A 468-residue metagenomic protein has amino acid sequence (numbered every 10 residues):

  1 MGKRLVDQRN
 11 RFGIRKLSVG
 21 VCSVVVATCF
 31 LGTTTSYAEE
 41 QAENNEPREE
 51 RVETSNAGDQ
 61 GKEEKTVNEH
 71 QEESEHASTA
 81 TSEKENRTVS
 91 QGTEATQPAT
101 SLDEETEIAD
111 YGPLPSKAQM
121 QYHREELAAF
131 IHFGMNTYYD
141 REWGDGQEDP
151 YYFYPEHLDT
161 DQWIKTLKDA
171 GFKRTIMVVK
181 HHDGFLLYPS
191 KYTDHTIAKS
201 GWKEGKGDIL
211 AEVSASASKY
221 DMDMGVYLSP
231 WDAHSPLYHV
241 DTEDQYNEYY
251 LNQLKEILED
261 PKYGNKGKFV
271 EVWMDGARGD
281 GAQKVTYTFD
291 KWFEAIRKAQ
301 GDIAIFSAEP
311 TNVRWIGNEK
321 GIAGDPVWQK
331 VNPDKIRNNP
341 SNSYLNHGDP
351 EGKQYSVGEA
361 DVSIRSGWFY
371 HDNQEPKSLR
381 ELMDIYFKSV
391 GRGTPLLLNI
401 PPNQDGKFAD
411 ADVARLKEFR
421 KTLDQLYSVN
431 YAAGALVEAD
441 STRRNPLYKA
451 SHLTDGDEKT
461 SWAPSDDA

Functional and structural regions predicted by a protein language model:
M1-Y111, Y122-H123: Intrinsically disordered, low-complexity segments of exported/surface proteins
N86, G92-D466: Mature catalytic domains of secreted/periplasmic carbohydrate-active enzymes
